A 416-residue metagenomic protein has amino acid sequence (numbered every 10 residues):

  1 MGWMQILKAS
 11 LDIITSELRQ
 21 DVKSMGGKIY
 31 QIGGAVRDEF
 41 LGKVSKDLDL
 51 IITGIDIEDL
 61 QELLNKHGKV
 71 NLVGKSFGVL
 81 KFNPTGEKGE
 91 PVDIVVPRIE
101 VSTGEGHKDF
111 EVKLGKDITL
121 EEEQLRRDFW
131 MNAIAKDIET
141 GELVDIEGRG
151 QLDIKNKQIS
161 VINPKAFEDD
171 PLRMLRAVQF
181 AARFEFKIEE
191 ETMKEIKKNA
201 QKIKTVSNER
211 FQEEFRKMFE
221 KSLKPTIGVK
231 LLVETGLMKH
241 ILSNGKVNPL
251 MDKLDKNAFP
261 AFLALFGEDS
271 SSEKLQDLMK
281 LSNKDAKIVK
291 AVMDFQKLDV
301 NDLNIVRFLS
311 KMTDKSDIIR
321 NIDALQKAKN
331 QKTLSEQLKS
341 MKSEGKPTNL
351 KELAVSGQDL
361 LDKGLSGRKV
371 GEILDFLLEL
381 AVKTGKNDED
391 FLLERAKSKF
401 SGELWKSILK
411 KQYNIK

Functional and structural regions predicted by a protein language model:
M1-K416: Catalytic cores of the polymerase beta-like nucleotidyltransferase superfamily and closely associated nucleotide
